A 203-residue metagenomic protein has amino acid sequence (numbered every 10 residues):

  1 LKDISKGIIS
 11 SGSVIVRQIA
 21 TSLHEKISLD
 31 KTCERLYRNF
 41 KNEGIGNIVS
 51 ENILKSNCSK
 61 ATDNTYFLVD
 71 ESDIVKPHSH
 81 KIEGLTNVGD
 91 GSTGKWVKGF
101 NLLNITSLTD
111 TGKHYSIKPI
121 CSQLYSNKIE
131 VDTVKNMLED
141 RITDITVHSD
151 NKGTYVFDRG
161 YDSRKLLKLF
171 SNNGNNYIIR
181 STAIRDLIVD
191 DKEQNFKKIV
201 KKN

Functional and structural regions predicted by a protein language model:
L1-N47: Short, positively charged, Gly/Tyr-enriched micro-motifs that form contact patches at catalytic or ligand/partner
I19, Y66-V75, I105, K152-D162 (+1 more regions): Short, conserved catalytic/metal-binding motifs centered on acidic residues
C33-T111: Active-site-proximal, Lys/Arg-enriched surface segment that forms a nucleic-acid-binding/basic interface patch
T62-N64, F100, I117, D150-K152 (+1 more regions): A general structural motif
V69-S72, I120-Q123, T182: Short loop/turn segments at strand-loop or loop-helix junctions that form parts of catalytic or ligand-binding pockets
P77-E83, S116-K118, L166-K168, V189-K192: Short, conserved acidic/polar surface loops in the N-terminal third of protein domains
G91-H148: Electropositive, glycine- and tryptophan-enriched low-complexity nucleic-acid-binding patches
Q123-N203: An internal, acidic/charged active-site-proximal segment that coordinates divalent cations and/or engages
